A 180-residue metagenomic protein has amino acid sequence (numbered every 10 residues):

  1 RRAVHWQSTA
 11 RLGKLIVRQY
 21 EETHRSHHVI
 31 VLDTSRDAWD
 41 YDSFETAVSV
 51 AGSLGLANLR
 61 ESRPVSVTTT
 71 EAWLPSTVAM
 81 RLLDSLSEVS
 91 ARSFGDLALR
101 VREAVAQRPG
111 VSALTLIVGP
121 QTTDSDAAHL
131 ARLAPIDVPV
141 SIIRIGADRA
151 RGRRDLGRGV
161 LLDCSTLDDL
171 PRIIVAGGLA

Functional and structural regions predicted by a protein language model:
R1-A180: Exposed, interaction-prone extracellular/peripheral surfaces
